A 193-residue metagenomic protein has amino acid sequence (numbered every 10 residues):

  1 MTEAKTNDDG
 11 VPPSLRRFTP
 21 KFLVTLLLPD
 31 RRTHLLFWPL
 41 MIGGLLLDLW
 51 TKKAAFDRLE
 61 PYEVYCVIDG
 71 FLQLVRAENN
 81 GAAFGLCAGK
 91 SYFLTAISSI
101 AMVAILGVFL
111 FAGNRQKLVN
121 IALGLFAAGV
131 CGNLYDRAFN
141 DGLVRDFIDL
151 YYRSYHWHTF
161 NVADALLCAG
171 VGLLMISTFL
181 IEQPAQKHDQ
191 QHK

Functional and structural regions predicted by a protein language model:
T2-K193: Alpha-helical transmembrane bundles and membrane-interface segments of multipass inner-membrane proteins
